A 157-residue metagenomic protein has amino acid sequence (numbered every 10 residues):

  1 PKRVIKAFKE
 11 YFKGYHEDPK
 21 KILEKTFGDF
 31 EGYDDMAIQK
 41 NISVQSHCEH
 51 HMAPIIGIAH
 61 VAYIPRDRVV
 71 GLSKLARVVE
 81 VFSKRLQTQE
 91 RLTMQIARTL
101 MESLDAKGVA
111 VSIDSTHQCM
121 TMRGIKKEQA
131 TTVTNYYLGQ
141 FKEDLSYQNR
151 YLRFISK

Functional and structural regions predicted by a protein language model:
P1-K157: A domain-level signal for the structural core that forms small-molecule/cofactor-binding pockets and catalytic centers
